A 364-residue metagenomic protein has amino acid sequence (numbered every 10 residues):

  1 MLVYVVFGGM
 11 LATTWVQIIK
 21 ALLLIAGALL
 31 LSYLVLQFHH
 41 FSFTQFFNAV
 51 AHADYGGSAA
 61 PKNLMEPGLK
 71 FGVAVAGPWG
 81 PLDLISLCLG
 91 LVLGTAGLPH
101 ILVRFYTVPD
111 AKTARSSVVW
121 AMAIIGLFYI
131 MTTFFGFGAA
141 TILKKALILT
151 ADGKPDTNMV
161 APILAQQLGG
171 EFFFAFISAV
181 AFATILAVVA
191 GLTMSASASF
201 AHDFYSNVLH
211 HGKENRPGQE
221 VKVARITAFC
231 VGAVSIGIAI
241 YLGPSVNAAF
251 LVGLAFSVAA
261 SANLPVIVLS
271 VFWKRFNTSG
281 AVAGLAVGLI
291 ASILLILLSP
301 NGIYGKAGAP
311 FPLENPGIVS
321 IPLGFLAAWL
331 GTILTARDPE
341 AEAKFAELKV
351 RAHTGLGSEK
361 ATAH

Functional and structural regions predicted by a protein language model:
M1-A12, A224-A233, S257-V266, I318-P322: Transmembrane alpha-helical segments of multi-pass small-molecule transport proteins
M1-A21, V103-D110, P265-F276: Membrane-water interface regions at transmembrane-helix termini and the short interhelical loops of multi-pass membrane
Y4-L11, F135-A146, F173, V231-V252 (+2 more regions): Transmembrane helix-loop junctions in multi-pass membrane proteins
L22-A175, G302-G317, A346-A363: Loop-to-helix junctions at membrane interfaces in multi-pass transport proteins
L24-V35, V234, G253-L295, L323-T335: Hydrophobic alpha-helical segments of multi-pass membrane transport proteins
L93-G94, F173-S206: Membrane-helix boundary/coupling elements in multi-pass transport proteins
A201-V246: Loop-to-transmembrane helix boundary motifs in multi-pass membrane proteins
T278-A343, E347-H364: A generic transmembrane alpha-helix motif of multi-pass inner-membrane proteins
